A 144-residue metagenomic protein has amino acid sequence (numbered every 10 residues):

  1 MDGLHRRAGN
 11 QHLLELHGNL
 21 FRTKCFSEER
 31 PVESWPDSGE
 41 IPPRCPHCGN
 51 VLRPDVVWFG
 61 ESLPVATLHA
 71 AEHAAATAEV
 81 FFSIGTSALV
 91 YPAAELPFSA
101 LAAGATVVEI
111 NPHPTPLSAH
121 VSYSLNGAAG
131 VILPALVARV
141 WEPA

Functional and structural regions predicted by a protein language model:
M1-A144: Conserved catalytic alpha/beta core of Sir2/sirtuin-type deacylases, generalized to analogous enzyme cores that bind
